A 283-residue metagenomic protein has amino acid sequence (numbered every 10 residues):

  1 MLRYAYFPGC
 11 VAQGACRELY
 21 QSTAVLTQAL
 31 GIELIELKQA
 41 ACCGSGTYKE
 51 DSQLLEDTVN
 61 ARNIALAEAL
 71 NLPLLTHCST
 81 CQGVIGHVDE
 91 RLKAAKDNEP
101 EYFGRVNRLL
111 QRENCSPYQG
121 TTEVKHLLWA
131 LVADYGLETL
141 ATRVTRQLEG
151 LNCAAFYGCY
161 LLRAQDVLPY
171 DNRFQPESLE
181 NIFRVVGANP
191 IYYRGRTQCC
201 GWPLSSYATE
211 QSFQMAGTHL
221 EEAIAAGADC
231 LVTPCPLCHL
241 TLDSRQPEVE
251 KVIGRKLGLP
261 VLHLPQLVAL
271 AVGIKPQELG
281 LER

Functional and structural regions predicted by a protein language model:
M1-R283: Iron-sulfur cluster-binding electron-transfer modules in prokaryotic oxidoreductases
